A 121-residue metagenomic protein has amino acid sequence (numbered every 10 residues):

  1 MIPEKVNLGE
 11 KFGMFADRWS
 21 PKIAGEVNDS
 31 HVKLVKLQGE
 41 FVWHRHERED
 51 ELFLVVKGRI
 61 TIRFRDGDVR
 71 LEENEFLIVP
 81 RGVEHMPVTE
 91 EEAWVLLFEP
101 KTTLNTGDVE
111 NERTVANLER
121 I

Functional and structural regions predicted by a protein language model:
M1-K33, E110-I121: A short, N-terminal "cap"/entry segment at the start of jelly-roll beta-barrel domains of the cupin/DSBH fold
D17-R18, H31-E47: Conserved short histidine dyad/triad with adjacent acidic residue
N28, V56-K57, E72-E73, E91: A cytosolic small-molecule/anion-sensing beta-strand core signal
D29-H31, Q38-E40, K57-T61, D68 (+1 more regions): Short, charged/polar surface micro-motifs in flexible loops or helix N-caps
K36-L37, H46-F64: Short, conserved beta-strand element in jelly-roll/cupin
F64-R65, E73, T89, G107: Short glycine-/acidic-enriched loop or helix-start segments at secondary-structure transitions that form or flank
R65-R81: Short acidic-glycine-tyrosine-enriched beta hairpin
R81-E110: Ligand-binding loop in jelly-roll beta-barrel domains
